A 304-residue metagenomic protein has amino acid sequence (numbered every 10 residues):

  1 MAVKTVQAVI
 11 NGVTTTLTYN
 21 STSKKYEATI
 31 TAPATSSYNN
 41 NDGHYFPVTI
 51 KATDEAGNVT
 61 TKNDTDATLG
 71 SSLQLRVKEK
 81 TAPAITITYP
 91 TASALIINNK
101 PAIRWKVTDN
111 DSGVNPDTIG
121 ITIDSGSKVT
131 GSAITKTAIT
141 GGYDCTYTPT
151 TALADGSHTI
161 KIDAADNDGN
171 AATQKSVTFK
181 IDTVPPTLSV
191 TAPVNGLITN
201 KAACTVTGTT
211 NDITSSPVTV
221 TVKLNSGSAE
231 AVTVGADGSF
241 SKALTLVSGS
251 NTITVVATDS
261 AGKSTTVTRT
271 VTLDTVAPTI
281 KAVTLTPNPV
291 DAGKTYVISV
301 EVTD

Functional and structural regions predicted by a protein language model:
M1-K4, D109-P116, N211-V220, D304: Extracellular acidic loop/turn motifs
G12-T22, A32, T130-K136, A229-A236: Short, surface-exposed loop motifs enriched in S/T, G, D/E and P with embedded aromatic residues
S21-A34, T137-Y147, A236-S241: Aromatic sugar-binding surface patches on proteins that engage polysaccharides or sugar-phosphate polymers
A32-Y45, T150-G156, A243-S250: Surface-exposed, short loops/turns at beta-strand junctions within beta-sandwich domains
D54, D66-T86, S176-P186, R269-P278: Flexible, low-complexity linkers/stalks enriched in Thr/Pro that connect modular domains
S93-N99, N195-A202, N288-K294: Short, solvent-exposed loop/linker segments at the N-terminal edge of repeated beta-sheet extracellular domains
